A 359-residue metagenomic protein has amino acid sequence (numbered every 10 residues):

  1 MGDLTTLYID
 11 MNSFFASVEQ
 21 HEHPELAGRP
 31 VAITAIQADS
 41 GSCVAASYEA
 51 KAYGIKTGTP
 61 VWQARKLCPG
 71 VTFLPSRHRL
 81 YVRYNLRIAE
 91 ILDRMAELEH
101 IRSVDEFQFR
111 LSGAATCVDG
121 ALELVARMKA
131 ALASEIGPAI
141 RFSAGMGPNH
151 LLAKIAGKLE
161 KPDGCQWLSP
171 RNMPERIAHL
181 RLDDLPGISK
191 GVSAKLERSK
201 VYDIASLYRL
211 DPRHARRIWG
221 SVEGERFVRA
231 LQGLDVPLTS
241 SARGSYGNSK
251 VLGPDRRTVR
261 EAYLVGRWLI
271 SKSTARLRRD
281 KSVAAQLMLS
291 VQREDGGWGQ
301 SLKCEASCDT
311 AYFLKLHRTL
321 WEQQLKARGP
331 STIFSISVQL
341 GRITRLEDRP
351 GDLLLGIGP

Functional and structural regions predicted by a protein language model:
M1-Q232, A275, R345-P350, L354-P359: Gly/Gly-Pro- and Ser/Thr-rich, intrinsically disordered tail segments characteristic of DNA damage-repair and tolerance
E106, S335-S337: Extracellular/lumenal ectodomain signal focusing on beta-strand-rich modules and carbohydrate-recognition contexts
F142-M146, A284-M288, I336: A short glycine-rich, hydrophobically flanked beta-strand micro-motif that places a catalytic Asp/Glu for divalent metal
E197-I333, R345-L353: DNA-contacting surface of Y-family translesion DNA polymerases
